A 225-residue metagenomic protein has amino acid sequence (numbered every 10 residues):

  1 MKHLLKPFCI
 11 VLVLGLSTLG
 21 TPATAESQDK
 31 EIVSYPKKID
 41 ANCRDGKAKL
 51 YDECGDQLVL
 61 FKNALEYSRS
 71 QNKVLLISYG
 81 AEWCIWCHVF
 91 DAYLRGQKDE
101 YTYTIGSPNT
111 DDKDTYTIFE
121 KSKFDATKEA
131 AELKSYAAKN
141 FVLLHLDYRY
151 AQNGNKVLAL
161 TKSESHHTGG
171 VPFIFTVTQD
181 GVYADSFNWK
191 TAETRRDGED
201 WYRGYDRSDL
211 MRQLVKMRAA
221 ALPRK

Functional and structural regions predicted by a protein language model:
M1-C9: Bacterial N-terminal signal peptides that target proteins for export
C9-T18: Bacterial N-terminal signal peptides
V13-L14, A23-A25: Cleavable N-terminal signal peptides
A25-Y51, A184-T191, R196-K225: Non-globular targeting/processing and membrane-anchoring segments
E53-K73: A short beta-strand-turn-helix
N72-L75, G80-W83, G170: Short pre-active-site segment immediately N-terminal to redox-active cysteine/selenocysteine motifs in thiol-based
Y79-G96, S122: Conserved redox-active cysteine motifs that mediate thiol-disulfide chemistry, especially di-cysteine Cys-X(1-2)-Cys
S107-M211: Thioredoxin-like thiol-disulfide oxidoreductase module
